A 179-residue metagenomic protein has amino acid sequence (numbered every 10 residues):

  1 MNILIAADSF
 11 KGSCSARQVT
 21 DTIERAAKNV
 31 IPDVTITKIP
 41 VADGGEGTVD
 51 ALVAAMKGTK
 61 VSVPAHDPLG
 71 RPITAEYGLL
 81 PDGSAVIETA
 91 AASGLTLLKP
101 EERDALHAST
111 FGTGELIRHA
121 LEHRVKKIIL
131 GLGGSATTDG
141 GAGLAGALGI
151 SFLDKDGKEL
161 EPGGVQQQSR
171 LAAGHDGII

Functional and structural regions predicted by a protein language model:
M1-V53, G143-G146, Q167: N-terminal phosphate-binding or glycine-rich loops at protein starts, especially the Walker A/P-loop of NTPases
N2-L4, T59-S62, G83-I87, K126-I129 (+1 more regions): Structural motif
A6, T35, V61, I73 (+4 more regions): Glycine-rich, flexible loop/turn motifs
C14, A65, L69, Y77 (+6 more regions): Solvent-exposed, flexible loop/coil residues
C14, Q18, T22, D43-G47 (+5 more regions): Conserved active-site and cofactor/substrate-binding residues in soluble primary-metabolism enzymes
R25-L97: Glycine-rich nucleotide/cofactor/substrate-binding loop typically near the N-terminus or early in the first domain
P72-A136: Anion-binding (especially nucleotide phosphate/pyrophosphate-binding) glycine-rich loop and adjoining beta-alpha core
H107-F111, E115-R118, E122-G131, A136-I179: Glycine/threonine-rich beta-strand-loop-alpha-helix active-site module that forms ligand/phosphate-binding
